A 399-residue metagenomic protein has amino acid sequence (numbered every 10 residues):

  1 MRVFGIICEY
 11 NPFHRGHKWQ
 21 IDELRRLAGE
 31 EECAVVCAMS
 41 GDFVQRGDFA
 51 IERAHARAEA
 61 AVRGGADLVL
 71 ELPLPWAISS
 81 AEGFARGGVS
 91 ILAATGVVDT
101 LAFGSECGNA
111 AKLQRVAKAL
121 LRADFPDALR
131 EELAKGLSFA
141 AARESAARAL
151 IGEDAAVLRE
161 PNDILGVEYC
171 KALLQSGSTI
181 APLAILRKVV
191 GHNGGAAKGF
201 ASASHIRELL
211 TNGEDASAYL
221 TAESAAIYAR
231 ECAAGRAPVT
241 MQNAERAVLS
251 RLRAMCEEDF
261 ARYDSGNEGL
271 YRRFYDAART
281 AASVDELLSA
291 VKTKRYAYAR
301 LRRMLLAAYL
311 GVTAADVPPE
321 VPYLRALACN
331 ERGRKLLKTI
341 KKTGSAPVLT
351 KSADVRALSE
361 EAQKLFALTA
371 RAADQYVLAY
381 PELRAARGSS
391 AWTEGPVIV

Functional and structural regions predicted by a protein language model:
M1-R57: N-terminal catalytic cores of NTP/NDP-binding nucleotidyl/phosphoryl-transfer enzymes
R25-G29, V62, L92-A93, L174: N-terminal cationic-hydrophobic initiation segments that often serve targeting/anchoring roles
E31, G65, G96-V97: Short loop/turn motifs at secondary-structure junctions
E32-C33, D67, S178-I180: A structural micro-motif
E59-P73: A glycine-rich helix N-cap at a beta->alpha junction
L72-V399: Active-site cores that bind ATP or allylic diphosphates and position pyrophosphate for catalysis
